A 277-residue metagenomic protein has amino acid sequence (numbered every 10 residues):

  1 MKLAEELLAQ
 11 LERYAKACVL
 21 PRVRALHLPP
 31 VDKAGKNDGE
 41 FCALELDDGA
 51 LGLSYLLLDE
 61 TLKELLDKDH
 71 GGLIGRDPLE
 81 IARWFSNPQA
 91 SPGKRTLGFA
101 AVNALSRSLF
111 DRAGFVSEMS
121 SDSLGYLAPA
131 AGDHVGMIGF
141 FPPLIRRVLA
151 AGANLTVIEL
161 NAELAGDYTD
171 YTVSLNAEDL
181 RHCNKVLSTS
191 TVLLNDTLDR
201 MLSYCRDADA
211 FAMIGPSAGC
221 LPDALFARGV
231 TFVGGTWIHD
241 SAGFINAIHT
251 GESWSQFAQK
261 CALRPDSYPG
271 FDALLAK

Functional and structural regions predicted by a protein language model:
M1-L149, I248-T250, L263-K277: Electropositive, gly/pro-rich neighborhoods at or near active sites that engage anionic ligands
A130, V148-A151, L180-R181, S203-A208: Short, conserved loop/helix-junction motifs that constitute active-site signature segments in enzyme catalytic cores
G136, K185-T189, A212: Structural motif
G139, I158-N161, G215: Conserved acidic E/D residue at the C-terminus of a beta-strand in Rossmann-like folds
R147-V148, T197-Y204, A224: A short acidic, amphipathic alpha-helical/loop segment
G152-G166: NAD(P)-binding Rossmann-fold cofactor-contacting core
D170-H182: Short acidic low-complexity segments
A212-K277: C-terminal functional extensions of proteins
